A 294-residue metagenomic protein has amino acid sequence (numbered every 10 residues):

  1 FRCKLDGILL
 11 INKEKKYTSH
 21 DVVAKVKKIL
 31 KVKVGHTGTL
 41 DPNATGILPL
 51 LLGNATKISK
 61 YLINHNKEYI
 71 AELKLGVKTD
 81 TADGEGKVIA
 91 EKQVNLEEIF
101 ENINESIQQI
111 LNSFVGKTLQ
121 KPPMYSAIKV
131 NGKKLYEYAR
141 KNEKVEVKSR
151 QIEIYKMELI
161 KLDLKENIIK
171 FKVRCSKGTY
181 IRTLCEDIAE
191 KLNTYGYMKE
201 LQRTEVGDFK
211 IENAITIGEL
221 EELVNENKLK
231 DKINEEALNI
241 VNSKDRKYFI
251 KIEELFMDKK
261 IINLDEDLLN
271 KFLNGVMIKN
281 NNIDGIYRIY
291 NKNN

Functional and structural regions predicted by a protein language model:
F1-L40, A44-T45, H65, E97 (+2 more regions): Accessory RNA 3′-end/elbow-binding domains used by RNA modification enzymes
K25-K31, P49, V145-G178, R182-N193: The conserved catalytic core of RNA pseudouridine synthases
L50, A71, G132, L184 (+2 more regions): Residue-level signal for inorganic ion chemistry
G53-K57, V77-K78: Short, charged/polar surface micro-motifs in flexible loops or helix N-caps
K60-L75, V145-L159: Structural signature of FAD isoalloxazine-binding scaffolds in flavoprotein oxidoreductases
Y61-T118: Acidic, low-complexity central loop/insert segments
I107-A127, K134-E137: Internal, non-catalytic "lid/hinge" segments that mediate substrate recognition, gating, inter-domain movement
Y125-S126, V130-K156: Extended alpha-helical targeting/anchoring segments, especially N-terminal organellar/secretory targeting helices
